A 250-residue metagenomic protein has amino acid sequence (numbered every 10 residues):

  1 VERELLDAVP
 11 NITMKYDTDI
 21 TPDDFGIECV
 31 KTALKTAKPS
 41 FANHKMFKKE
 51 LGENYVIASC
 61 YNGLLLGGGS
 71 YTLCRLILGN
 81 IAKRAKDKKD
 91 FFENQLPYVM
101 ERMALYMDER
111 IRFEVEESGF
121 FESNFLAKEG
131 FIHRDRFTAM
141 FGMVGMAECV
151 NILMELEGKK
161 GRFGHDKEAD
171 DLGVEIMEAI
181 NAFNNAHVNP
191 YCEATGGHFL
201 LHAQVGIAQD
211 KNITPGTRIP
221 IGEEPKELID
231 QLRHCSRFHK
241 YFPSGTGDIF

Functional and structural regions predicted by a protein language model:
V1-D135, L156, R162-D166, D170 (+1 more regions): Conserved catalytic cores of very large enzyme subunits
A139-I152: Contiguous, well-ordered alpha-helical segments that form the cores/surfaces of helical PPI scaffolds
E148, G161-R162: Hydrophobic, structured segments
